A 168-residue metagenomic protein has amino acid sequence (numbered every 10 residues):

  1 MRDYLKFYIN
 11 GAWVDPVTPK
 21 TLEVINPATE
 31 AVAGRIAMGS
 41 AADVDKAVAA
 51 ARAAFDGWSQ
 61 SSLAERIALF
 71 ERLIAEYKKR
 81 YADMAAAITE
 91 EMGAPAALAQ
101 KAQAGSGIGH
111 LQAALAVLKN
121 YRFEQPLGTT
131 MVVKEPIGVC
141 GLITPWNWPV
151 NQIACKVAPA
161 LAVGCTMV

Functional and structural regions predicted by a protein language model:
M1-E90, Q112-A113: Short, structured beta/alpha segment
D45, G105, A154: Conserved catalytic core of two-component sensor histidine kinases
Q60, A82, A86, A97 (+2 more regions): Secondary-structure boundary/capping residues
R66, I88, L111, C140 (+2 more regions): Conserved hydrophobic/aromatic pocket- or pore-lining residues that grip, position, or stack substrates in active sites
E71-A82, A94-N120: Long amphipathic alpha-helix in the N-terminal Rossmann-like dinucleotide-binding domain of NAD(P)-dependent
A87-P95, A102, Q125-T129: Short linear capping/connector segments at secondary-structure termini
R122-V168: Conserved small-residue-rich beta-alpha loop and adjacent elements that most often cradle the phosphate/pyrophosphate
